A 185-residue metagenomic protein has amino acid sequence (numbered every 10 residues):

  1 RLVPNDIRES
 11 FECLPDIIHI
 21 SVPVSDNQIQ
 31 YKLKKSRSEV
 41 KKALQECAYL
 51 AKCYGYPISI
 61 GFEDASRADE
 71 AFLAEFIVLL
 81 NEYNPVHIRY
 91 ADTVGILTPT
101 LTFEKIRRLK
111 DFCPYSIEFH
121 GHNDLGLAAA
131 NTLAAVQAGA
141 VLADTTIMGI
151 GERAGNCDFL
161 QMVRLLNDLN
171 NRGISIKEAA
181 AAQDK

Functional and structural regions predicted by a protein language model:
R1-K185: Catalytic cores and adjacent flexible loops of soluble metabolic enzymes that perform enolate/carbanion chemistry on
